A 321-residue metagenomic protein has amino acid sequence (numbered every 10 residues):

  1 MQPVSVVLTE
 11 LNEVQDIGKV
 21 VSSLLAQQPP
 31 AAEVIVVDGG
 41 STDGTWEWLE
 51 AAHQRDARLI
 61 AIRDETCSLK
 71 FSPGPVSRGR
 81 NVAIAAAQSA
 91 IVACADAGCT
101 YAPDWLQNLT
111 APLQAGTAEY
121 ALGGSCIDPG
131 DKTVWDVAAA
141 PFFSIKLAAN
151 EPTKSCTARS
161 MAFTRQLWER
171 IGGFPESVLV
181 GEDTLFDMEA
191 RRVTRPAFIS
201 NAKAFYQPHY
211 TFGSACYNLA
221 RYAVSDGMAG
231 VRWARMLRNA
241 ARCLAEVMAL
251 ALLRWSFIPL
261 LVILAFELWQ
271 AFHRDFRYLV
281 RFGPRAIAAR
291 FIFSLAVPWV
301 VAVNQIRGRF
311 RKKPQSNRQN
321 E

Functional and structural regions predicted by a protein language model:
M1-S23: N-proximal low-complexity "stem/linker" segments adjacent to membrane-targeting elements
S22-A31: Short, acidic, metal-binding catalytic loop of nucleotide-sugar glycosyltransferases
D38-E47, T66, C99: A conserved acidic beta->alpha catalytic loop
T66-A87: Glycine-rich, basic loop-to-helix element that forms the pyrophosphate-binding segment of sugar-nucleotide handling
V92: Short aromatic/hydrophobic "clamp" motif used to bind/position activated sugar donors
T100, D104-V134: Conserved donor NDP-sugar-binding/catalytic core segment of glycosyltransferases
D128, I145-F163, L179, A204-Q207 (+1 more regions): A recurrent flexible, glycine/aromatic-enriched loop bordering the glycosyltransferase active site that acts as
P175-W233: Catalytic donor/gating beta->alpha subdomain of glycosyltransferases that bind UDP-sugars
